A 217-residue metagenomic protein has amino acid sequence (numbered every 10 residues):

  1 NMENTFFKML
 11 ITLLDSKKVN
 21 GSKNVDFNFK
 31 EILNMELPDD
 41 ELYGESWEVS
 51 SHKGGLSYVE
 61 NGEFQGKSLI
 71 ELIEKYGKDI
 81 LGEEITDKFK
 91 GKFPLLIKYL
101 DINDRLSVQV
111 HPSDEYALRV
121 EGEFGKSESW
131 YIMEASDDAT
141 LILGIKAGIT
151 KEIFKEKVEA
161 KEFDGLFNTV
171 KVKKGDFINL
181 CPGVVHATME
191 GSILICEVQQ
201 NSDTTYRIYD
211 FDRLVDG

Functional and structural regions predicted by a protein language model:
M2-I149, D212-G217: Transition-metal
N24-F29, L96, F167-K171, D176 (+1 more regions): Gly/lys/ser-thr-rich phosphate-binding loops in alpha/beta enzymes that coordinate phosphoanhydride or phosphate groups
V108, V172-G191, Q200: Conserved metal-binding segment of the jelly-roll/cupin
D114, E134-K174, N179: Intrinsically disordered, low-complexity linker/loop segments enriched in Gly/Pro and charged/polar residues
A117, A187, D203: Conserved protein kinase catalytic core
S127, E190-I193: Short edge beta-strand segments in beta-sheet-rich domains
L143-G165, I193-G217: Double-stranded beta-helix
